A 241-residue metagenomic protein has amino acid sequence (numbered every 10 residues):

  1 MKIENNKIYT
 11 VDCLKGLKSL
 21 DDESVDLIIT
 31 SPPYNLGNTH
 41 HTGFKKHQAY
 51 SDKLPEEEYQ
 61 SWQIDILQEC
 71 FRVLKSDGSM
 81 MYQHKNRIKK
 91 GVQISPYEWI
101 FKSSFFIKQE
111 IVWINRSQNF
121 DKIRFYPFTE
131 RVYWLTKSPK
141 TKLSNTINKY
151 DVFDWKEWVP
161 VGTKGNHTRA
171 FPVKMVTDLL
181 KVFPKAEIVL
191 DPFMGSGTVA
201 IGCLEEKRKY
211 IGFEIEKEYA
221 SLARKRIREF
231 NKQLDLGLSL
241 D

Functional and structural regions predicted by a protein language model:
M1-E4, R224-L238: Short, conserved SAM-binding/catalytic segment of Class I S-adenosyl-L-methionine-dependent methyltransferases
K2-S221: Core catalytic lobe of class I
